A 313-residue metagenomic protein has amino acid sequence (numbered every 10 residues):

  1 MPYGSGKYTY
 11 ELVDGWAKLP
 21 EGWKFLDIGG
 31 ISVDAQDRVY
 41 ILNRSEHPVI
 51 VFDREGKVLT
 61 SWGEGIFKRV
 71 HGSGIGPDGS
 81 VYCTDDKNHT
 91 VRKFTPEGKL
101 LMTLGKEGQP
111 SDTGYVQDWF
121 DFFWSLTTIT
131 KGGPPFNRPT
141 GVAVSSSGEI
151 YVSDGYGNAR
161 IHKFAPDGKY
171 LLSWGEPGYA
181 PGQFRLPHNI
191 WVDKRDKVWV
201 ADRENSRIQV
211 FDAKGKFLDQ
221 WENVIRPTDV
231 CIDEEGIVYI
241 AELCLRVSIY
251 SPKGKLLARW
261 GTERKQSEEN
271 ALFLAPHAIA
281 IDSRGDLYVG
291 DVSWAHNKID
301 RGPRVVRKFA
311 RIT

Functional and structural regions predicted by a protein language model:
M1-T313: Eukaryotic scaffold repeat domains enriched in small/polar residues
